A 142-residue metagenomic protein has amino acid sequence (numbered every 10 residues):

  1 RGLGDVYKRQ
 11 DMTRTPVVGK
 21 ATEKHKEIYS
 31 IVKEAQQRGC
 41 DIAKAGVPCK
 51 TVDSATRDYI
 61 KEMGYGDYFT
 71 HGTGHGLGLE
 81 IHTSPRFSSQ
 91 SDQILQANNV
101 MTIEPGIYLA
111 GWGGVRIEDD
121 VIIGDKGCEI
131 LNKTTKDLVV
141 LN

Functional and structural regions predicted by a protein language model:
R1-N142: Active-site neighborhoods and metal-handling regions in enzymes and metal-associated proteins
